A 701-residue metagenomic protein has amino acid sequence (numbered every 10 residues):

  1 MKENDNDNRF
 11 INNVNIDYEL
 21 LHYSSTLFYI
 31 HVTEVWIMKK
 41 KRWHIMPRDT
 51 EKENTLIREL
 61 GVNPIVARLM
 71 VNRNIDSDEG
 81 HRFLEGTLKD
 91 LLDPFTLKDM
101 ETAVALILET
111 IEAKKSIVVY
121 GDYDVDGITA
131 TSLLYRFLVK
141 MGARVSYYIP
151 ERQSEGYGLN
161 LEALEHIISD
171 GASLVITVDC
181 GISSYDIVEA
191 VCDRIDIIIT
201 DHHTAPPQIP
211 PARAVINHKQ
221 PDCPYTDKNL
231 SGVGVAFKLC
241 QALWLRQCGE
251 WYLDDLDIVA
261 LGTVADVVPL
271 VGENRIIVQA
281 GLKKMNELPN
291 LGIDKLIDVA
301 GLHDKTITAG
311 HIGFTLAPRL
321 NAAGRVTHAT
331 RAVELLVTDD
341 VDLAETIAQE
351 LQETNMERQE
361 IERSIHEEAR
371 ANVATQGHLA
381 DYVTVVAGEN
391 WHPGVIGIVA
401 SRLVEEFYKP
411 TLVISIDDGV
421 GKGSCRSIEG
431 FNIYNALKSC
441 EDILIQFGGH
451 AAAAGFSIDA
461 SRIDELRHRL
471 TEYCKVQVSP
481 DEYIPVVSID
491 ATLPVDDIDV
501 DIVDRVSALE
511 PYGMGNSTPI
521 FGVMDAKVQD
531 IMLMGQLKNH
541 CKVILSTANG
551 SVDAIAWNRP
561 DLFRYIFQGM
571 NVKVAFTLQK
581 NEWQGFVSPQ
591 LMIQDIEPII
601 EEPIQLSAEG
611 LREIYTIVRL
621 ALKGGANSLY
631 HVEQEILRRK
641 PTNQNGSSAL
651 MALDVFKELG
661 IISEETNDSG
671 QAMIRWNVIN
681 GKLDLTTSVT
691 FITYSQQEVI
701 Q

Functional and structural regions predicted by a protein language model:
N4-N6, N13, Y18, H31: Acidic/polar hotspots within intrinsically disordered regions
H22-I37: Short, Lys/Arg-enriched N-terminal segments with co-localized hydrophobic residues within the first ~10-30 amino acids
I37-K39, M46-L174, R194, W244-I463 (+3 more regions): Hydrophobic helix-and-loop "lid/oligomerization" segment in the mid-to-C-terminal part of catalytic domains
E109, T204-N217, T375, L545-G550: Acidic-glycine-rich active-site phosphate/pyrophosphate-binding loop
L133, P210-V264: Short alpha-helices
V139, R144, R275-P318, A322-R370 (+3 more regions): Acidic, two-metal ion nucleic-acid-processing modules in DNA metabolism proteins
I167, A190-V191, F656: Generic structural signal for hydrophobic
G171, V178-L230: Histidine/acidic-residue-rich, glycine-tolerant segments that coordinate divalent metal ions
